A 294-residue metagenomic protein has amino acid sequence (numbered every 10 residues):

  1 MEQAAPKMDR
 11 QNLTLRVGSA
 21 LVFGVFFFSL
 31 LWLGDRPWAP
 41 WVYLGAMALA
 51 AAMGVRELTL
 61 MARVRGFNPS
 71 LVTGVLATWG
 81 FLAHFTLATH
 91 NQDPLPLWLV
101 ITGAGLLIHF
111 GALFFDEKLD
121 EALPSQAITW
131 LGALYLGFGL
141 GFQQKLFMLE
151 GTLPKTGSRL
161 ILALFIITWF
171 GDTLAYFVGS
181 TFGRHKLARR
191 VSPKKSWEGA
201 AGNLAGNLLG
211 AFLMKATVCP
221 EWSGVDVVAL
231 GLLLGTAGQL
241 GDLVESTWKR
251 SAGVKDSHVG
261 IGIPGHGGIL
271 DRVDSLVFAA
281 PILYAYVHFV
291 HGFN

Functional and structural regions predicted by a protein language model:
E2-L233: Membrane-embedded alpha-helical bundles of polytopic integral membrane proteins
M53, T168-W169, G235-Q239, P264 (+1 more regions): Short alpha-helical catalytic segment bearing the HExxH-like zincin motif of zinc-dependent metalloproteases
F182, W248-K255: Juxtamembrane helix-loop transition segments at the membrane interface in multi-pass membrane proteins
A252-L276: Interfacial loop-to-transmembrane junctions
A285-N294: Juxtamembrane boundary at the C-terminal end of a transmembrane helix
